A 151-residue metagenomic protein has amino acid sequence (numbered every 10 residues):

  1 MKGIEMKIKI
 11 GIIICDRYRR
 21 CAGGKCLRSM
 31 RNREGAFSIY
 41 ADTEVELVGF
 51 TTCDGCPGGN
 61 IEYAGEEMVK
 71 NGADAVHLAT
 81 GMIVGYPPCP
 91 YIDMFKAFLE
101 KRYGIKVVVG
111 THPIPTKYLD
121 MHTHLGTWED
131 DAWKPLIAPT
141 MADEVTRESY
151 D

Functional and structural regions predicted by a protein language model:
M1-E5: Short, Lys/Arg-enriched N-terminal segments with co-localized hydrophobic residues within the first ~10-30 amino acids
M6-M68, P88-Y91, P113, L119-T123 (+2 more regions): Conserved mixed alpha/beta catalytic, RNA-binding, or beta-rich assembly cores of soluble enzyme, regulatory
E62-D93, A97: Mid-chain, well-packed structural core segment of small domains
T80-V84, T111-T116: Short beta-alpha junction loops
A97-I114: Short, acidic/small-residue loops that bind anionic groups at enzyme active sites
